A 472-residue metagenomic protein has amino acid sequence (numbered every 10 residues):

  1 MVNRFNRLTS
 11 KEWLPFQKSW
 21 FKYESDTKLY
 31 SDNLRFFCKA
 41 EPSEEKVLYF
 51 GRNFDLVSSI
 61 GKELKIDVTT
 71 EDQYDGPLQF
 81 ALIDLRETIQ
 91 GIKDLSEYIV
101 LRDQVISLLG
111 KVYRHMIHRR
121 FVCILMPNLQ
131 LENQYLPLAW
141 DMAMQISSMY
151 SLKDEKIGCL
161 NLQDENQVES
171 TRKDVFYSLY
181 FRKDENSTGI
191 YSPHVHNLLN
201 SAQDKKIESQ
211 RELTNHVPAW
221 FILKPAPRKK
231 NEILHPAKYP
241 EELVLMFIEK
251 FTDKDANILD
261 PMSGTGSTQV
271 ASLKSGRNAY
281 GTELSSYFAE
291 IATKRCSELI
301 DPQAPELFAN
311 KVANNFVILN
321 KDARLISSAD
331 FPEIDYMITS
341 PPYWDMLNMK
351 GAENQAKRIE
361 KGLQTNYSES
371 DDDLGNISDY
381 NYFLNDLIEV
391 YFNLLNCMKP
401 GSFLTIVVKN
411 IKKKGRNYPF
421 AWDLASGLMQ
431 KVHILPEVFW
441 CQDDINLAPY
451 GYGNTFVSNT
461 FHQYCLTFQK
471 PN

Functional and structural regions predicted by a protein language model:
M1-N472: Class I S-adenosyl-L-methionine-dependent methyltransferase catalytic core
